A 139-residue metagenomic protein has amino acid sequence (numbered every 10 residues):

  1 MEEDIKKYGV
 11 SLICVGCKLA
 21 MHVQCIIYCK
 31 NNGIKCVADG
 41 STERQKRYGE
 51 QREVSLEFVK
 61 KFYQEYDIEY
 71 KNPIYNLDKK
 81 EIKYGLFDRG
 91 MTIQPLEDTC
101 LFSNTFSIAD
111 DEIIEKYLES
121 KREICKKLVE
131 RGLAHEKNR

Functional and structural regions predicted by a protein language model:
M1-R139: Nucleotide-activated chemistry modules centered on ATP-dependent adenylation/adenylyltransferase
